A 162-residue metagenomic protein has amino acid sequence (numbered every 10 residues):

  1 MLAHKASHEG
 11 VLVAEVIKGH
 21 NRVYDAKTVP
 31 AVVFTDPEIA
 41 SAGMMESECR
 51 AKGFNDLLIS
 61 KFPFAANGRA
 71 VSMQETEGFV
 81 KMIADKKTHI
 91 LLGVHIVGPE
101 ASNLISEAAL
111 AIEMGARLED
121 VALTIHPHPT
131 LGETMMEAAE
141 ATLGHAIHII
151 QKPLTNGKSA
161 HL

Functional and structural regions predicted by a protein language model:
M1-T28, H89, T130: Rossmann-like dinucleotide/flavin-binding elements
K18-N21, A31-M45, R50-L162: Flexible, glycine-rich terminal cap/loop adjacent to redox cofactors in electron-transfer oxidoreductases
